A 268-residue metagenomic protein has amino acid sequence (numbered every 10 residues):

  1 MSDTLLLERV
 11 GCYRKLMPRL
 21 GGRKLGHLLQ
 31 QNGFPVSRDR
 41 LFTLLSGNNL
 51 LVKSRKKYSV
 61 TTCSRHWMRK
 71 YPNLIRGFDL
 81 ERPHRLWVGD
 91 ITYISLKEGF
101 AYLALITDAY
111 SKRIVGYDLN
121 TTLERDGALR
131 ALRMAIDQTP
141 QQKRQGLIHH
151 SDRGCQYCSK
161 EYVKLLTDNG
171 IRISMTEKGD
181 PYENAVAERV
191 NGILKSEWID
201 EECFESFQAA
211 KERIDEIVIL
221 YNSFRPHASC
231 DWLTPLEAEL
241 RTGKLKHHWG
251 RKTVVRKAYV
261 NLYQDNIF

Functional and structural regions predicted by a protein language model:
M1, T61-S64, S151-R153, S159-V163 (+3 more regions): RNase H-like two-metal-ion nuclease catalytic core shared by retroviral integrases and related mobile-element nucleases
M1-P83, D180, T234-L245: Basic, flexible linker segments flanking DNA-binding modules in nucleic acid-interacting mobile-element proteins
V10, L25, L41, L45 (+13 more regions): Mobile genetic element proteins and their domesticated derivatives, centered on retroelements and DNA transposons
M17-R19, G33-F34, D79-E81, L96-K97 (+3 more regions): Conserved, non-catalytic sequence blocks in retroelement Pol enzymes and Pol-derived host proteins
P35-L105, L129-M134, Q138-T139, K143-G146 (+1 more regions): Mobile-element integrase/transposase regions, centering on the N-terminal DNA-binding/Zn-coordinating module
D108-A109, N120-E124: A short acidic/small-residue loop/turn micro-motif
R113-Y117, S174-T176, D200-E201: Short small-residue beta-strand/loop micro-motif enriched in glycine and branched aliphatics
K160, T167-I171, I193-F268: C-terminal domain-tail junction helix/linker
